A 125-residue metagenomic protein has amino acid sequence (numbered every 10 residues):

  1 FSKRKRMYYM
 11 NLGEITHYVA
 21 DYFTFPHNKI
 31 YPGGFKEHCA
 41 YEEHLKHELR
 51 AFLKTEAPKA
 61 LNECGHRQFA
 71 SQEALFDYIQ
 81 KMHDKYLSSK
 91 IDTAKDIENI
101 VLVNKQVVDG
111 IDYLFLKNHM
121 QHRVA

Functional and structural regions predicted by a protein language model:
F1-E14, V19-A125: N-terminal leader/auxiliary helical segments
